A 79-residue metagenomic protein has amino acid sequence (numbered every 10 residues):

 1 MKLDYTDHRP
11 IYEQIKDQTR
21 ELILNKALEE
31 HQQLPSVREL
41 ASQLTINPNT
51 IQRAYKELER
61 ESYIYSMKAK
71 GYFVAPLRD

Functional and structural regions predicted by a protein language model:
M1-Q33: Extreme N-terminal segment that seeds HTH/winged-HTH DNA-binding domains in transcriptional regulators
K16-Q18, Q43, D79: Surface-exposed beta-strand edges and their flanking turn/coil or helix-capping segments
K26, L34-L44: A short alpha-helical element within helix-turn-helix/winged-helix DNA-binding domains across DNA-binding proteins
S42, E59-R60: Alpha-helical residues within the helix-turn-helix
Y55-K56: Short, hydrophobic-biased segments on the C-terminal half of alpha helices that form "recognition helices"
E61-D79: HTH-adjacent hinge/linker in prokaryotic transcriptional regulators
